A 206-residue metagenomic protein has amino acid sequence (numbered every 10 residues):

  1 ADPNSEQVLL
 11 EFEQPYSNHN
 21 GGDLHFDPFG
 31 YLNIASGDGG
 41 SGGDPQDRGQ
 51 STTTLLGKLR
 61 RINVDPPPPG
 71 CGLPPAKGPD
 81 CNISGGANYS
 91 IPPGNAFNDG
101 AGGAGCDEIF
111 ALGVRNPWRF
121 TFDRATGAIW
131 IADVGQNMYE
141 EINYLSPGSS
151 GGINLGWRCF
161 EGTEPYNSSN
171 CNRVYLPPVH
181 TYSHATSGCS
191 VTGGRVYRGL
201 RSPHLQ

Functional and structural regions predicted by a protein language model:
A1-H25: Asp-box/WD-like beta-propeller blade repeats and closely related beta-sheet repeat scaffolds
F29-Y31, D38-Q206: Beta-propeller domain segments
